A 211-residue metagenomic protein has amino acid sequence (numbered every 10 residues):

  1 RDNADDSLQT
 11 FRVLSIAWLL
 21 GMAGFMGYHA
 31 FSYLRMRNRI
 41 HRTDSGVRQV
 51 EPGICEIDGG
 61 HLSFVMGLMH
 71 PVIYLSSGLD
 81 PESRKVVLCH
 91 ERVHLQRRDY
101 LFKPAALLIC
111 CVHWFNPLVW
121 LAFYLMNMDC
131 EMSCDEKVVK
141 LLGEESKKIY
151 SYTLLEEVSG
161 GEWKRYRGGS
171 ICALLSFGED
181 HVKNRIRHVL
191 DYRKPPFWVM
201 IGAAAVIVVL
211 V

Functional and structural regions predicted by a protein language model:
D2-V211: Membrane-embedded and juxtamembrane structural elements of multi-pass membrane proteins
